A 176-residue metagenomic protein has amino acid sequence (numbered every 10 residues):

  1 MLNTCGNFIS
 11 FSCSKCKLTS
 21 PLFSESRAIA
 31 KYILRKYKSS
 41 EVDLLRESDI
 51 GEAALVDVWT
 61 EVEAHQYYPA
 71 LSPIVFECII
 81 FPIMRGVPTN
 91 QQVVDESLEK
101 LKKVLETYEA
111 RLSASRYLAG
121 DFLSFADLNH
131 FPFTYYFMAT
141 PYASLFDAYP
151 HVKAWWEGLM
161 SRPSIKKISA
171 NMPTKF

Functional and structural regions predicted by a protein language model:
M1-K102, F122: GST-like domain detector, emphasizing the conserved glutathione-binding G-site in the N-terminal thioredoxin-like
I29, V56, Y108, D127 (+1 more regions): Residue-level signal for nonpolar/aromatic packing positions in well-ordered secondary structure
L34-K38, F76, S113, A139 (+1 more regions): Residues at helix-coil transition
V58-W59, K153-K166: Short, mixed-charge aromatic SLiMs
A70-V75, L118-A148, K153, G158-L159: GST superfamily/GST-like fold recognition
S97-V104, F133, W155: Alpha-helical packing segments of well-folded alpha/beta enzyme cores
Y108-A119: Hydrophobic alpha-helical bundle segments that form small-molecule/ligand-binding pockets
P163-F176: C-terminal helix/juxtamembrane-tail motif
